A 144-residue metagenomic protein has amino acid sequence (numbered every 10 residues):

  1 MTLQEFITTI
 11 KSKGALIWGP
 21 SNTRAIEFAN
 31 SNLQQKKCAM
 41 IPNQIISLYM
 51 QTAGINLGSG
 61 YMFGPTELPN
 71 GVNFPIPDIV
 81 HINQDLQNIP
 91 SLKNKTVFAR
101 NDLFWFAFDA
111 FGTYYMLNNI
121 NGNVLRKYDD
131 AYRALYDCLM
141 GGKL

Functional and structural regions predicted by a protein language model:
M1, K143-L144: C-terminal end-of-chain micro-motif
M1-F106: A surface-exposed partner-binding patch
D109-G112: Short acidic-glycine loop/turn motifs at beta-strand connectors
Y114-L117: Short, compact, well-ordered microdomains
N119-N123: C-terminal/domain-terminus segments
V124-K143: Compact, glycine/acidic-enriched structural inserts
